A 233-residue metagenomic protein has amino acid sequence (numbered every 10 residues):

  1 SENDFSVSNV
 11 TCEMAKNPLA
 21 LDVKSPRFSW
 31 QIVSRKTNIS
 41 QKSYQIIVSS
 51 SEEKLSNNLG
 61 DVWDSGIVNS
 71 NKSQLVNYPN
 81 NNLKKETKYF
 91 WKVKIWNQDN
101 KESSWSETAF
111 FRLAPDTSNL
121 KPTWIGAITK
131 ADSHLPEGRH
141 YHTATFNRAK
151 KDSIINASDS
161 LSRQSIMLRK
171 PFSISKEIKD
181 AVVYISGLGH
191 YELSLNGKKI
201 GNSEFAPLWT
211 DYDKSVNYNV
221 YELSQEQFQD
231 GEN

Functional and structural regions predicted by a protein language model:
E2-K36, F110-K121: Pro/Thr/Ser/Gly-rich low-complexity, intrinsically disordered linker/stalk tracts
R27-R35, P171-S173, V182-S186: Short edge beta-strand/loop segments characteristic of extracellular beta-sandwich folds
I39-K88, Q98-W105, K121-K130: Recognizes extended acidic, P/S/T-rich segments that occur within or adjacent to Ig-like beta-sandwich modules
P79-N81, L195-E232: Beta-strand-rich ligand-recognition modules
R112-R139: Low-complexity, Pro/Ser/Thr- and charge-rich linker/hinge segments at domain boundaries
S162-I174, N217-E222: Short beta-strands within extracellular/lumenal beta-sheet-rich domains
S175, K179-G197, N233: Aromatic-lined ligand-binding clefts that engage carbohydrates, nucleic acids, or primary amines
